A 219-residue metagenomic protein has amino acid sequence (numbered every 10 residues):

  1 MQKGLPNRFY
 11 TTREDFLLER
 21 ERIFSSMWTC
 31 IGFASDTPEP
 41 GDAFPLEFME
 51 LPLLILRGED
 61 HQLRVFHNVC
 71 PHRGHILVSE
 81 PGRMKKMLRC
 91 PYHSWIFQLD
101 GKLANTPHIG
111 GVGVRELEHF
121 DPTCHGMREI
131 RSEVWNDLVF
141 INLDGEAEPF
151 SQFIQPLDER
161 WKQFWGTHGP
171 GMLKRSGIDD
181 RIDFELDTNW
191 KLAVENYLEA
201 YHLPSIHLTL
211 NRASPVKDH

Functional and structural regions predicted by a protein language model:
M1-N7, K174: Short, contiguous pre-domain boundary segments
L5-F48: Non-catalytic accessory segments flanking enzyme active sites
R13, E50, T188-K191: A structural signal for well-ordered alpha-helical segments within the folded catalytic domains of diverse enzymes
L17, E21, S25, N68-P71 (+3 more regions): A broad, structural surface signal
S25-W28, V78, Y201-I206: Short amphipathic alpha-helical segments with coiled-coil-like heptad repeat character
D36-G145, S151-E159: Rieske [2Fe-2S] iron-sulfur-binding domain
R57, Q62, N68, E133-V134 (+1 more regions): C-terminal catalytic domain of Rieske-type non-heme iron oxygenases
